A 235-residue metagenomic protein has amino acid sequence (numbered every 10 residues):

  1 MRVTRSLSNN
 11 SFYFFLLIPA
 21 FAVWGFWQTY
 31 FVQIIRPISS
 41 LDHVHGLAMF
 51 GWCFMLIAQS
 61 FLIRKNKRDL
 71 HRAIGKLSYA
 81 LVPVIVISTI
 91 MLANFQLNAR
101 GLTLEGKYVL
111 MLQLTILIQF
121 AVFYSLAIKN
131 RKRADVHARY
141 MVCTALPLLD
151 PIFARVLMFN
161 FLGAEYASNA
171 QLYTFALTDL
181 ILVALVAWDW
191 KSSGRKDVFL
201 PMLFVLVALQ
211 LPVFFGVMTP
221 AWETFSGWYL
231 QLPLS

Functional and structural regions predicted by a protein language model:
M1-S235: Alpha-helical membrane insertion/targeting regions
